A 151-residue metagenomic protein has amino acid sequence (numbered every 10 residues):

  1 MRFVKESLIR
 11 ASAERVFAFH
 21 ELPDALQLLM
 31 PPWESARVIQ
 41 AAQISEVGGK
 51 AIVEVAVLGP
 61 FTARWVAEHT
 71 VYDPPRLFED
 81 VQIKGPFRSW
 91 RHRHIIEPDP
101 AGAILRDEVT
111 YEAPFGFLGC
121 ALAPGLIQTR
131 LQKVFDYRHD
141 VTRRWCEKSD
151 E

Functional and structural regions predicted by a protein language model:
M1-V47: Hydrophobic ligand-binding cavity/cleft-lining segments
R2-V4, T62-A67, S89-H92: Short, surface-exposed coil-to-beta transition loops
I9-A11, V57-G59, V71, Y111-F115: Beta-strand elements of well-folded, non-transmembrane domains
S12, P74-P75, D99-G102: Short strand-connecting beta-turns/loops that link adjacent beta-strands
R15-H20, L26, A51, H69 (+3 more regions): Hydrophobic pocket/interface hotspot
V38-K84, I104, Y137-R144, K148-D150: Glycine-rich portal/gate segments that line the openings of hydrophobic small-molecule binding cavities
E79-K133: Beta-strand/loop substructures that line and gate deep hydrophobic ligand-binding cavities in soluble
